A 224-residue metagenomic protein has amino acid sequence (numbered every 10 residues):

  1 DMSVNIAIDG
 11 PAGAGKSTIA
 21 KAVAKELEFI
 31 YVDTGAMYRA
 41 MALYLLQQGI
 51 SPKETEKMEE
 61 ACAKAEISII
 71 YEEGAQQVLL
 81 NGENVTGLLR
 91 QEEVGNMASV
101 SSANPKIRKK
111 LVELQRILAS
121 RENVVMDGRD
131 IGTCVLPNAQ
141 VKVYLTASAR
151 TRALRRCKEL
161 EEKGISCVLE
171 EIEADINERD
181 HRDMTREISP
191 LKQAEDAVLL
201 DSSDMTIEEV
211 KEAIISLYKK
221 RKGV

Functional and structural regions predicted by a protein language model:
I8: Hydrophobic anchor at the beta1->P-loop junction of P-loop NTPases
G13: Walker A (P-loop) phosphate-binding loop of P-loop NTPases
K16: Conserved lysine of the Walker
I19: Hydrophobic positions on the alpha1 helix immediately C-terminal to the Walker A/P-loop
E26-Q91: N-terminal phosphate/diphosphate-binding loop that engages ATP/GTP or pyrophosphate donors across diverse enzyme folds
I70, Q115-R121, R129, T133-C134 (+2 more regions): Small-molecule kinase domains that catalyze NTP-dependent phosphoryl transfer to phosphate-bearing small molecules
T86-K163: ATP-dependent NMP and nucleoside kinases share a basic, alpha-helical "lid"
